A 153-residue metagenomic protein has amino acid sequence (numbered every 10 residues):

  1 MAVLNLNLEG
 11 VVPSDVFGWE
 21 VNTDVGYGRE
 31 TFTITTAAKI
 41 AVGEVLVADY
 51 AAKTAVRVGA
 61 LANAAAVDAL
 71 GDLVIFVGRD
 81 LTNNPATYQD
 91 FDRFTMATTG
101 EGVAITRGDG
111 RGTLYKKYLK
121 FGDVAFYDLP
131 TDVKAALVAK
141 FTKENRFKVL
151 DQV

Functional and structural regions predicted by a protein language model:
M1-V153: Surface-exposed, low-hydrophobicity beta-strand/loop segments enriched in small/polar/acidic residues
